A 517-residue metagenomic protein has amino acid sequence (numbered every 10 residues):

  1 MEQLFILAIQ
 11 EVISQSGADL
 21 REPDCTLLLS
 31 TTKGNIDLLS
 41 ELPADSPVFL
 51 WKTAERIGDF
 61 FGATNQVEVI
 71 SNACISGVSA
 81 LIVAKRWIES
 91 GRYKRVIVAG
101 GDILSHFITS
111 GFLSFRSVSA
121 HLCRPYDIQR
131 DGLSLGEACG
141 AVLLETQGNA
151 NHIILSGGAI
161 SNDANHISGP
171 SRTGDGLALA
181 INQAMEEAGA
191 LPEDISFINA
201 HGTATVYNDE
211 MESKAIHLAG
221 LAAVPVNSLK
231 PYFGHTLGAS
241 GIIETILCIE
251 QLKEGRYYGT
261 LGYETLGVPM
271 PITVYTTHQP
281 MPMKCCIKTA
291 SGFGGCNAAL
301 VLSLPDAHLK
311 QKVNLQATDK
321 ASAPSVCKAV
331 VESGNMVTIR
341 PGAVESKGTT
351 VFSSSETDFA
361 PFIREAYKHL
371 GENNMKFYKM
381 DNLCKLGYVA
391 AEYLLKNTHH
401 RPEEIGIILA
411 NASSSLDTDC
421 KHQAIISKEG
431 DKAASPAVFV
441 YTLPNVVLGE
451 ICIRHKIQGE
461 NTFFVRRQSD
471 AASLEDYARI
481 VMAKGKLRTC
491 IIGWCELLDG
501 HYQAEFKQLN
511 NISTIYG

Functional and structural regions predicted by a protein language model:
M1-V67, N72, R86-E89, S105 (+3 more regions): Conserved "HGTGT" condensation-loop signature of ketosynthase/thiolase-family condensing enzymes that catalyze
G77: Short conserved active-site loop signatures built around small residues
A80-L81: Active-site alpha-helical elements of protease catalytic centers
I97: FAD-binding subdomain of flavoenzyme oxidoreductases
